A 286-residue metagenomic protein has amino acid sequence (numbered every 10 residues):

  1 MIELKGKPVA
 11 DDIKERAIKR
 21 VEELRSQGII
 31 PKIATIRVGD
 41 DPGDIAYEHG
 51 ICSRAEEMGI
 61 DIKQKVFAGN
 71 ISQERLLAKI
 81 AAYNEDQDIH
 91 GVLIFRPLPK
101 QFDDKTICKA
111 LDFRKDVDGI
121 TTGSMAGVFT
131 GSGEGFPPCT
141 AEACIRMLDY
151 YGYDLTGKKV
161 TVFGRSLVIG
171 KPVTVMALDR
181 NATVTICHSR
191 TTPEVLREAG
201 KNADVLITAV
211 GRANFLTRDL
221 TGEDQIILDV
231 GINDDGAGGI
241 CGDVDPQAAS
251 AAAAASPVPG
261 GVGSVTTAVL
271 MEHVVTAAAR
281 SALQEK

Functional and structural regions predicted by a protein language model:
M1-I29: Positively charged, low-complexity intrinsically disordered leader regions
I30-G39: Short beta-strand segments enriched in small/hydrophobic residues
V38-C52, G135-I226, G238-A248: Glycine-rich phosphate/diphosphate-binding loop of Rossmann-like nucleotide-binding domains
A55-G69, V184-C187: Short beta-strand elements in bilobed, periplasmic/extracellular small-molecule ligand-binding domains
R75-Q87: Short, well-structured alpha-helical segments in soluble
G91-L155, R197: Anion-binding alpha/beta catalytic cores of soluble intermediary-metabolism enzymes, centered on
P97, A209-R212, G231-I232: Short glycine-/small-residue-rich Rossmann-like dinucleotide-binding loops
K105-M125, L228-A282: Rossmann-fold NAD(P)-binding glycine/threonine-rich loop
